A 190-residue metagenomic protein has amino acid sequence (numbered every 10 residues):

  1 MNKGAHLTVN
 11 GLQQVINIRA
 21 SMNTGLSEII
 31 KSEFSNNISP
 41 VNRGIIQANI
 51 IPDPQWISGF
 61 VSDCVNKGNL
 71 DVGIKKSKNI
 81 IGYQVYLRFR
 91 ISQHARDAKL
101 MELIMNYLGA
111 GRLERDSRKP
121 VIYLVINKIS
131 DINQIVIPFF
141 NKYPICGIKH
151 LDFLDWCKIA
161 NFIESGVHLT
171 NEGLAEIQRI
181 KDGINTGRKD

Functional and structural regions predicted by a protein language model:
M1-D190: Sequence-level preference for short, compositionally simple segments enriched in small aliphatic or small polar residues
